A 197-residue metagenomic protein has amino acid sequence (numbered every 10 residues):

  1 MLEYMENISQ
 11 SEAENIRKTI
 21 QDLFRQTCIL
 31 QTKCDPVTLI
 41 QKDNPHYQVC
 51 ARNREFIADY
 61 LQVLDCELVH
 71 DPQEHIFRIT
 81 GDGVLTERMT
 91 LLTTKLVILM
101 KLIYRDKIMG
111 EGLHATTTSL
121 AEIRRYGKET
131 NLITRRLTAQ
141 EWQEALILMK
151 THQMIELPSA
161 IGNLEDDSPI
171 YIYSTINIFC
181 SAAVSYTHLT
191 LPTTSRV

Functional and structural regions predicted by a protein language model:
M1-T80: Eukaryotic partner-binding/assembly regions in large regulatory complexes
L39, L113-G127: Short acidic, hydrophobic short linear motifs in intrinsically disordered regions
Q41-V49, R125-L137: Short helix-coil junctions and helix-kink-helix linkers
Y60, Q143-H152: Basic amphipathic alpha-helical segments that dock to polyanions
C66-V69, K150-I161: A short, conserved structural fragment
G81-H114: Short alpha-helical segments that sit at the start of domains
G162-V184: Short, cationic-aromatic polyanion-contact patches
T187-T193: Conserved small/polar residues in nucleotide/adenosyl-binding loops
